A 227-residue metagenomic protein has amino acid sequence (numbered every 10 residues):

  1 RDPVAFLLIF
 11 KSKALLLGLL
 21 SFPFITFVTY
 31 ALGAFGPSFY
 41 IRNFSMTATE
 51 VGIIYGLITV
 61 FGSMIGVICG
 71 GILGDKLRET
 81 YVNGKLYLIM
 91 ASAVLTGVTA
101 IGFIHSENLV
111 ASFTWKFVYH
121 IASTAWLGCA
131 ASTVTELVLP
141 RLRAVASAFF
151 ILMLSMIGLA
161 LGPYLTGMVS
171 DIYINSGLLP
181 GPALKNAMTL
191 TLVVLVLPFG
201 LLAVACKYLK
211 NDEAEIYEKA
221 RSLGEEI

Functional and structural regions predicted by a protein language model:
R1, A205-I227: Intrinsic disorder in cytosolic terminal tails and internal cytosolic loops of multi-pass membrane transporters
K11-G71, A100, I104, Y119-A131 (+1 more regions): Extracytoplasmic gate region of multi-pass secondary transporters
T47, G84-Y87, M168-L195: A membrane-interface helix-boundary motif in multi-pass transporters
A48-G52, P140-F150: Loop-to-transmembrane helix entry/capping segments in MFS-fold secondary transporters and related SLC/MFSD carriers
D75-S92: Cytoplasmic membrane-interface "Motif A"-like loop-to-helix N-cap segments of 12-TM Major Facilitator Superfamily
R78-T80, V134-R143, S176: Paired intracellular helix-loop junctions of major facilitator superfamily
A91, G97, K185-V204: Symmetry-related core transmembrane helices of the 12-TM Major Facilitator Superfamily/SLC fold
A91-E107: C-terminal ends and interior cores of transmembrane alpha-helices in multi-pass membrane transporters/permeases
